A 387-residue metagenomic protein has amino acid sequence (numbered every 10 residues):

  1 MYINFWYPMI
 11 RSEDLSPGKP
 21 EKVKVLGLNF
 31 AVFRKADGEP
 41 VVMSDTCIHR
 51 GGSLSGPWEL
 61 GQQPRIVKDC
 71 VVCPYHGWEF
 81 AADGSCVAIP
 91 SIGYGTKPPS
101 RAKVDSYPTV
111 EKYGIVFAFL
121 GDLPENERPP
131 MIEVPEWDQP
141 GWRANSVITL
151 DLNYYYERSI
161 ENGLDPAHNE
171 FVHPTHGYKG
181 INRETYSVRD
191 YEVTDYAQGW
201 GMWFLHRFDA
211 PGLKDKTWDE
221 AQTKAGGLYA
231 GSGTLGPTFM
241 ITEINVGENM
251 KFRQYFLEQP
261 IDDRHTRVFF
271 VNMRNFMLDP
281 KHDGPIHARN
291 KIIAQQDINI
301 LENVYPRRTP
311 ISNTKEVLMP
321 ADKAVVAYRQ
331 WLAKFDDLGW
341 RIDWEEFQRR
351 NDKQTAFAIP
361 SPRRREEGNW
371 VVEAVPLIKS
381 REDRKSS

Functional and structural regions predicted by a protein language model:
M1-I3, V271-N272: Short, positively charged
M1-Y2, V25, A102, E111 (+3 more regions): A generic structural signal for short, non-catalytic loop/turn and secondary-structure boundary residues
I3-Y7, D14-S16, S85-G93, H173 (+1 more regions): Short Pro/Gly-enriched beta-strand edge/turn motifs at strand-loop
N4-W6, G18, V104, Y113 (+3 more regions): Sequence-level motif detector for i,i+2 pairs with an aromatic at +2
P8, P108-V110, T149-D151: Generic structural detector for well-ordered beta-strands
R11-A144, E367-S387: Rieske [2Fe-2S] iron-sulfur-binding domain
E39, E125-S387: C-terminal catalytic domain of Rieske-type non-heme iron oxygenases
